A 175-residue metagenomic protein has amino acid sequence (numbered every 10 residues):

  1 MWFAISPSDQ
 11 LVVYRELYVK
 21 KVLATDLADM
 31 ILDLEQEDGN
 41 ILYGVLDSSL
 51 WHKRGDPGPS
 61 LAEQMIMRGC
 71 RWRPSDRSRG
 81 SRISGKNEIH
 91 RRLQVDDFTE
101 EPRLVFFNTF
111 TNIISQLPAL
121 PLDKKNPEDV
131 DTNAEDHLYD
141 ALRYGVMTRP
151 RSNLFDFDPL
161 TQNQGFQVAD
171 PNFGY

Functional and structural regions predicted by a protein language model:
M1-S6: Gly/Thr-rich phosphate-binding beta-strand-loop-beta motif of the actin/hexokinase/Hsp70
P7-D129, S152-D156, Q167, N172-Y175: Mg2+-dependent endonuclease catalytic cores in nucleic-acid-processing enzymes, primarily RNase H-like
T132-L154: Acidic, Mg2+-coordinating catalytic module of metal-dependent nucleases/exonucleases that use a two-metal-ion mechanism
